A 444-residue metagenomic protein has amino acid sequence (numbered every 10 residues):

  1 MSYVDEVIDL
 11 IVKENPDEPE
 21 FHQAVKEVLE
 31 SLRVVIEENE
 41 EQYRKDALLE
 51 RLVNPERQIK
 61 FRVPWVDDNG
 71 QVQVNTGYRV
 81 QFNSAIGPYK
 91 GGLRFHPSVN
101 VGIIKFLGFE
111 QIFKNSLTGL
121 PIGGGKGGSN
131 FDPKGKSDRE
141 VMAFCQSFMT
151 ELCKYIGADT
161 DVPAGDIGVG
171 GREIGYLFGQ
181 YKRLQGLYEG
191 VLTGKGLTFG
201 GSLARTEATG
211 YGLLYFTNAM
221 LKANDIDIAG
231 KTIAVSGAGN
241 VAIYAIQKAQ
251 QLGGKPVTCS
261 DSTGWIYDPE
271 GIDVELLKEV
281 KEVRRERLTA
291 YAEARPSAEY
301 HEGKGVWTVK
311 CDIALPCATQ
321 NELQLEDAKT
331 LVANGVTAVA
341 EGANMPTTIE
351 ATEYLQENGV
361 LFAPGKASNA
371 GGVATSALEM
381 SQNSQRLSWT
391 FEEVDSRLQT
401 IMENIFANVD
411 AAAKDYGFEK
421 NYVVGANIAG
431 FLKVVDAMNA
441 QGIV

Functional and structural regions predicted by a protein language model:
M1-L203, K433-G442: N-terminal ligand-binding/catalytic initiation module
S2, P16-Q23, E27, Y43 (+23 more regions): Conserved active-site and cofactor/substrate-binding residues in soluble primary-metabolism enzymes
S2-A24, M220, V332-V444: Adenosine-phosphate binding glycine-rich loop
I104-G108, L177, L213-L221, A245 (+2 more regions): Buried hydrophobic packing segments
T160-A164, L187-L192, V235, T258-D261 (+5 more regions): General beta-strand structural signal in soluble alpha/beta enzymes
T193-G196, G201-K310: Glycine-rich phosphate/diphosphate-binding loop of Rossmann-like nucleotide-binding domains
G264-F362, A367: Rossmann-like adenosine-cofactor binding region
